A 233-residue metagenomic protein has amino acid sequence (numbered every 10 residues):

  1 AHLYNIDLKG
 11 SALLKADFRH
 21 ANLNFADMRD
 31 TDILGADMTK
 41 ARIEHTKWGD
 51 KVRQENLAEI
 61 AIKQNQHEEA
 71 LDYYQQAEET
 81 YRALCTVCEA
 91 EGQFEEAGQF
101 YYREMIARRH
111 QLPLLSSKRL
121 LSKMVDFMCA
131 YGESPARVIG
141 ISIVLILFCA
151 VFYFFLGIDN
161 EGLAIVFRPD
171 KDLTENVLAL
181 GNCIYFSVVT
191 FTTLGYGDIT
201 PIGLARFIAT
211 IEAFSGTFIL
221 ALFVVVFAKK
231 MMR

Functional and structural regions predicted by a protein language model:
A1-F100: Tandem repeat scaffolds
C85-E89, I106, H110-L114, F152: Membrane-proximal alpha-helical anchors
Q99-L121: Short, charge-rich amphipathic alpha-helical segments embedded in non-transmembrane helical bundles/solenoids
Q99-Y102, D126, A209: Short amphipathic alpha-helical coupling elements at transmembrane boundaries
L114-F155: Transmembrane alpha-helical segments and their cytosolic interface motifs in multi-pass membrane proteins
V138, C149, Y153, G157 (+2 more regions): Membrane-water interface at transmembrane helix exits
V144-C183: Outer-pore turret/helix-boundary of cation channels
D170-R233: Pore domain of cation channels
